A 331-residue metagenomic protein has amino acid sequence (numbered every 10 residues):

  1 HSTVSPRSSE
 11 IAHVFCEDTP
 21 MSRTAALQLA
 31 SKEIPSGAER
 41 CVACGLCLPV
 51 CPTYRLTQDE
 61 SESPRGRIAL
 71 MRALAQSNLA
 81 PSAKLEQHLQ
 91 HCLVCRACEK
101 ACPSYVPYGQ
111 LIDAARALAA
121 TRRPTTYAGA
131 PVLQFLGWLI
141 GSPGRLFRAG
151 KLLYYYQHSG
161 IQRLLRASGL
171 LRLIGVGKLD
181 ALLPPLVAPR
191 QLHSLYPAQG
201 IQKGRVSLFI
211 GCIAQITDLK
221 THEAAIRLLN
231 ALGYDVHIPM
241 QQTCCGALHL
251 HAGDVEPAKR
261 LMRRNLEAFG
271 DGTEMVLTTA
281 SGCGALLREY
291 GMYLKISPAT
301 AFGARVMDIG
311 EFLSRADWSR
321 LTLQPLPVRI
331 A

Functional and structural regions predicted by a protein language model:
M21-A30, Y54-Q87, Y105-Q134: Non-heme iron-sulfur electron-transfer modules
A26-A38, N78-L89, P197, N230-Y234: Short, intrinsically disordered, charge-biased short linear motifs at domain edges
P35-Y54, S82, E86-V106: Cysteine-centered iron-sulfur cluster-binding motifs in ferredoxin-type domains/subunits of redox enzymes
G45-P49, D59-P64, D235-I238: N-terminal glycine-rich anion-binding loops that anchor highly charged ligand groups
Y108-A331: Iron-sulfur cluster-binding electron-transfer modules in prokaryotic oxidoreductases
